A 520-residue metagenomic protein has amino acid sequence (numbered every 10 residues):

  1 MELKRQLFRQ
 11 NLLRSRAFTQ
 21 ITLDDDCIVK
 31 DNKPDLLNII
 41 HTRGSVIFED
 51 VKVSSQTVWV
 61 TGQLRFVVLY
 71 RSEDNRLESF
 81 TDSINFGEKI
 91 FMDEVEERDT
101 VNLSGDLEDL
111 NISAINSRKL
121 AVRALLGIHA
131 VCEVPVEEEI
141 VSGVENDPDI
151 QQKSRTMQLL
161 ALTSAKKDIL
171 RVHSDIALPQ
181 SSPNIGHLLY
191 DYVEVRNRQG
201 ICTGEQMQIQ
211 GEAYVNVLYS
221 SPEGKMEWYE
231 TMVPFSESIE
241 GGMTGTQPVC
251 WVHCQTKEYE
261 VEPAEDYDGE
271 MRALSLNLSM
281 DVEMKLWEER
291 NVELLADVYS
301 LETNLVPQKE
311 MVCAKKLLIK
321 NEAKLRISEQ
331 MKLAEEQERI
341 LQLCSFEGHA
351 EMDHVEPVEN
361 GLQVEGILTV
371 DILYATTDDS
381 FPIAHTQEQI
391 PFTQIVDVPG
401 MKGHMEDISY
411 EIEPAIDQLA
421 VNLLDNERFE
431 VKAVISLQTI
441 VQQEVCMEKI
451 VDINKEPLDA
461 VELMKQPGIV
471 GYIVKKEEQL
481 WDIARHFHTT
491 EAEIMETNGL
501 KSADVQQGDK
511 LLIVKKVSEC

Functional and structural regions predicted by a protein language model:
M1-K465: Interfacial loop/beta elements and low-complexity acidic/Ser/Thr-rich segments of macromolecular assembly/processing
L458-E496, K501-C520: Primarily a LysM-type cell-wall glycan-binding module
